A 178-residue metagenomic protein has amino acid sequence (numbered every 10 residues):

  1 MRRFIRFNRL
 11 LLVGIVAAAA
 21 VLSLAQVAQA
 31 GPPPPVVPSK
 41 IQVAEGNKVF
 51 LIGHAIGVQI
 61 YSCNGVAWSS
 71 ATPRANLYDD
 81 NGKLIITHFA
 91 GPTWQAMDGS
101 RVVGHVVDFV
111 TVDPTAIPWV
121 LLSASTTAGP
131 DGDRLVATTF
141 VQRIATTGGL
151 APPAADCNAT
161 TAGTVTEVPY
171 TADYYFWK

Functional and structural regions predicted by a protein language model:
R2-G14: Bacterial N-terminal signal peptides that target proteins for export
F7, Q29-A30: Serine/threonine-biased, Pro/acidic-interspersed low-complexity stretches characteristic of secreted/cell-surface
I15-A19: Sec-dependent N-terminal signal peptides of Gram-positive bacterial secreted proteins and lipoproteins
A20-V27: C-terminal segment of classical bacterial N-terminal signal peptides
G31-V58, V66-K178: Primary mode marks residue(s) on the alpha4-beta5-alpha5 output face of response regulator receiver
